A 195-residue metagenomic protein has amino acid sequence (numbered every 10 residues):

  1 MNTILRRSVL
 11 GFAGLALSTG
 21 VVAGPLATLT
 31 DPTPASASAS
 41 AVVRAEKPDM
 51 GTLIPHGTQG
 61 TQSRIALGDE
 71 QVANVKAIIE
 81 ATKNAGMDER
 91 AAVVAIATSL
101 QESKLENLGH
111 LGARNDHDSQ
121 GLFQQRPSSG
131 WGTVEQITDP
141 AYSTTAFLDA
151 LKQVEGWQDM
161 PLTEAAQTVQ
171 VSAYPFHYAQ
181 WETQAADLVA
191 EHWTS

Functional and structural regions predicted by a protein language model:
M1-A16: N-terminal export and membrane-targeting signals
L15, E46-T58, E182-A185, T194-S195: Gly/Ser-rich, low-complexity
G20-E46: C-terminal region of N-terminal signal peptides and the immediate post-cleavage residues of exported proteins
T52-L100, K104, H192: Export/targeting segments at the very N-terminus of extracytoplasmic proteins
I54-I65, S103-P161: Peptidoglycan-targeting cell-wall enzymes and recognition modules
A85-I96, N107-G112, G156-A166: Surface-exposed patches in mature extracellular/periplasmic domains of secreted proteins
A95-A97, L122-R126, T168-Q170: Soluble periplasmic/extracytoplasmic beta-strand elements of cell-envelope proteins
I137-T138, Y142-S195: Catalytic and binding regions of secreted/periplasmic enzymes and modules that target cell-wall glycans
